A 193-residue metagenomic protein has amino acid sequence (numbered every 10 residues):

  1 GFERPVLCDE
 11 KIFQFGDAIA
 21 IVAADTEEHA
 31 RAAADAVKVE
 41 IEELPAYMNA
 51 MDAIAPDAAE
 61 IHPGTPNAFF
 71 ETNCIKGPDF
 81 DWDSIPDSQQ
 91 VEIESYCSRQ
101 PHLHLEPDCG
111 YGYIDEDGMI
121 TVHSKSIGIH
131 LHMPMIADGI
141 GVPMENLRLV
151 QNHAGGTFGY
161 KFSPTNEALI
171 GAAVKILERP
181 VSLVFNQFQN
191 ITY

Functional and structural regions predicted by a protein language model:
G1-Y193: Structural alpha/beta core scaffold segments of enzyme domains
